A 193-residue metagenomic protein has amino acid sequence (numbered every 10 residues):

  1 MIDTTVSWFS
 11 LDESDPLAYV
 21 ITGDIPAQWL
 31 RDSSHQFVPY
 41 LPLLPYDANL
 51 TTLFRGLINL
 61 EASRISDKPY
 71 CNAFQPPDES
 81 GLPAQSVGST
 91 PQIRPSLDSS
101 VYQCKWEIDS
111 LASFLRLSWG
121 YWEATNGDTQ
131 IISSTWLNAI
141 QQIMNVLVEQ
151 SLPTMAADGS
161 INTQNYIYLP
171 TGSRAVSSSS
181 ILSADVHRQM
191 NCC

Functional and structural regions predicted by a protein language model:
M1-R31, S86: Low-complexity, Ser/Thr/Pro/Gly-enriched N-terminal "stalk/linker" regions
D12, L43, A73, L169-T171: Generic signature of intrinsically disordered, low-complexity segments enriched in small/polar residues
Y19-D24, D98-V101, M190-C193: Active-site-adjacent structural elements in folded domains
P26-F54, I58-T163: Aromatic-rich carbohydrate-recognition surfaces in CAZymes
S160-S173, S180: N-terminal low-complexity, intrinsically disordered segments
S173-C193: Acidic/Ser/Thr-rich, low-complexity mid-to-C-terminal regulatory regions of eukaryotic proteins
